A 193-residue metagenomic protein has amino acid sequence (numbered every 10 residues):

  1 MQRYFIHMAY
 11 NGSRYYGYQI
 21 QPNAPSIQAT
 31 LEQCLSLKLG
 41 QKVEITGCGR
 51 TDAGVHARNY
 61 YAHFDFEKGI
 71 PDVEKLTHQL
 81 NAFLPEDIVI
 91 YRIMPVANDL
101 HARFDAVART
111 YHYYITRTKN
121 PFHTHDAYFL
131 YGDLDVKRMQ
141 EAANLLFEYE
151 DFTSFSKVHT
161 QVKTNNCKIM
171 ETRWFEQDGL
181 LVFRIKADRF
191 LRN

Functional and structural regions predicted by a protein language model:
M1-N193: Structured-RNA-binding interfaces characteristic of tRNA pseudouridine synthases
